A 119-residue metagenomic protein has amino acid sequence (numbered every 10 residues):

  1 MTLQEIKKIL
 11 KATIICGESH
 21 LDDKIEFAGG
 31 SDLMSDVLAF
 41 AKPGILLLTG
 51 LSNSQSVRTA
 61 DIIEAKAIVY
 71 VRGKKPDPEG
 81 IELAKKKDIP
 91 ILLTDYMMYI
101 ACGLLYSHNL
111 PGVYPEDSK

Functional and structural regions predicted by a protein language model:
M1-E18: N-terminal, charge-rich interaction modules
D22-D23, F27, S31-L46, L51-K119: Feature captures the catalytic cores and cofactor-binding loops of soluble hydro-lyases/lyases that act on carboxylate
